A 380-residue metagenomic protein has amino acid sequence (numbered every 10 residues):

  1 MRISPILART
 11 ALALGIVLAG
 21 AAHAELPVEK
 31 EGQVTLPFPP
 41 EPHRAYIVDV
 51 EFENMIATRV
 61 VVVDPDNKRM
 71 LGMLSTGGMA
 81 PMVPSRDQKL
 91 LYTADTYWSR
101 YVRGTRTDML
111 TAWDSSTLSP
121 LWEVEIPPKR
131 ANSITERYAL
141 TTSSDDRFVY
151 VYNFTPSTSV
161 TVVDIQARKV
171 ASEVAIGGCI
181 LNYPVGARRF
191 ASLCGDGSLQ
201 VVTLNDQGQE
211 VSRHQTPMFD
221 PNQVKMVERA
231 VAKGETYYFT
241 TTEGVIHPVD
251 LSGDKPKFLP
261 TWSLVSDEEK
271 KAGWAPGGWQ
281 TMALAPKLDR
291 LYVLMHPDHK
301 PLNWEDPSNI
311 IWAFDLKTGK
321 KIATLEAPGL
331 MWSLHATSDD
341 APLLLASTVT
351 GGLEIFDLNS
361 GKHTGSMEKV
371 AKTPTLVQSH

Functional and structural regions predicted by a protein language model:
E25-V34, N67-L74, G78-A80, S119-A131 (+6 more regions): A short beta-strand motif characteristic of beta-propeller blades
V28-P37, T76-D87, A131-T141, I176-R188 (+4 more regions): Repeated scaffold domains used in trafficking and secretory/extracellular systems, primarily beta-propellers
P39-F52, T93-T107, V293-S308: Short, conserved, GDST-rich strand-edge loop motifs in beta-rich repeat architectures
E41-R44, D87-K89, D145-R147, A187-R189 (+3 more regions): Short coil/turn segments that connect the beta-strands within blades of beta-propeller domains
E51-M55, Y97-V102, P156-S157, G197-L199 (+3 more regions): Short glycine/acidic-enriched loop and turn motifs that connect beta-strands
D64-N67, S115-T117, D164-R168, L204-Q207 (+3 more regions): Short loop/turn segments that connect beta-strands within beta-propeller blades
L118-T161, I165-Y183: Asp-box/WD-like beta-propeller blade repeats and closely related beta-sheet repeat scaffolds
W274-L316, K320, T324-D340: Loop/turn-rich, solvent-exposed surfaces of beta-rich toroidal or solenoidal domains
